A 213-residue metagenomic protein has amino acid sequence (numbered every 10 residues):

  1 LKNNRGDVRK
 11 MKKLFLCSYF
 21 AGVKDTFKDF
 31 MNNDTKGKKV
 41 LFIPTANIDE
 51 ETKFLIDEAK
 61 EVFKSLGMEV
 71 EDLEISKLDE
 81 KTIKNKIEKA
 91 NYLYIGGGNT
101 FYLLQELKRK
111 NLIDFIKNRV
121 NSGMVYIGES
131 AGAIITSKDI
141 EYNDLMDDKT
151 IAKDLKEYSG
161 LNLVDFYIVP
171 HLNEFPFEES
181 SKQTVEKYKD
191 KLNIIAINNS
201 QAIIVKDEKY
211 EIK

Functional and structural regions predicted by a protein language model:
L1-K10: Short, Lys/Arg-enriched N-terminal segments with co-localized hydrophobic residues within the first ~10-30 amino acids
M11-Y92, G96: N-terminal beta1-alpha1 cap of cysteine-dependent amidohydrolase-like domains
F54-E58, K108-D114: Charged helix-capping and loop-helix junction motifs
G67, A90, G123, V164-D165 (+1 more regions): Short, well-ordered alpha-helix to beta-strand connector turns
Q105-E106, I113-E174: Class I SAM-dependent methyltransferase SAM-binding "motif I" and its flanking Rossmann-like core
A133, Q201-I204: Short beta-strand scaffold segments in enzyme catalytic cores
N162-Q201: Conserved anion/nucleotide-ligand pocket segment
V205-K209: Short acidic-glycine loop/turn motifs at beta-strand connectors
